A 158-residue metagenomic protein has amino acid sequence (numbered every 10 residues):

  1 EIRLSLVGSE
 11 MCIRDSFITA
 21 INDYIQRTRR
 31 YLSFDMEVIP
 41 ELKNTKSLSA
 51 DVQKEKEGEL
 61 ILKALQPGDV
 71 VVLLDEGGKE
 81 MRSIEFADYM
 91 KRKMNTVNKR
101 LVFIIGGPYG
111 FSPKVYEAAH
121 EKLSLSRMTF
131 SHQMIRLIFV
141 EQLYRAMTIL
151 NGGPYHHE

Functional and structural regions predicted by a protein language model:
E1-I13: Single conserved hydrophobic/aromatic residue that forms the stacking wall/gate of nucleotide- or nucleobase-binding
V7-G8, L32, A118-A119: Short, structured coil segments at secondary-structure junctions
E10, D69, H120: Conserved acidic residues
R14-T19: Glycine- and acidic-residue-enriched helix-capping/strand-helix junction motifs
A20-Y31: A short, Lys/Arg-enriched amphipathic alpha-helix followed by its capping loop at the start of a domain
S33-K99: S-adenosyl-L-methionine/SAH cofactor-binding core of RNA-modifying enzymes
G106: Rossmann-fold NAD(P)-binding glycine/threonine-rich loop
P113-H157: Structured adenosyl-cofactor binding patch, chiefly the S-adenosyl-L-methionine
